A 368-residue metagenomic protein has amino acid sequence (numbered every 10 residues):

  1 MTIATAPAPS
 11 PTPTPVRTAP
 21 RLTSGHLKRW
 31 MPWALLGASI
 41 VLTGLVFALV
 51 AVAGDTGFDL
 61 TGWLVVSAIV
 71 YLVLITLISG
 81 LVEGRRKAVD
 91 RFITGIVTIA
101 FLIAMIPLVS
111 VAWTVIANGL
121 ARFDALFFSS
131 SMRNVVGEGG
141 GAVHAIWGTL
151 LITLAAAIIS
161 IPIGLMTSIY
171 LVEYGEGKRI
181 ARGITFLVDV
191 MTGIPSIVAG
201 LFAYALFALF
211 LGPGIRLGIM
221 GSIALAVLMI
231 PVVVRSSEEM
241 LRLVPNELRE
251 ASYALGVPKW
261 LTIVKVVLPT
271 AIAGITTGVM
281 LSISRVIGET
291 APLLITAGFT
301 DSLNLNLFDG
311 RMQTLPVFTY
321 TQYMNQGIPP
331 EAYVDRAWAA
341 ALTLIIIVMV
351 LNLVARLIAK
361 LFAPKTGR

Functional and structural regions predicted by a protein language model:
T12-G25, L49-L60, T76, G80-I99 (+3 more regions): Periplasmic/extracellular loop-to-transmembrane helix junction in inner-membrane transport proteins
H26-L27, D90-G95, I163-A203, I230-E239 (+1 more regions): Cytoplasmic-entry segments and transmembrane alpha-helices of multi-pass inner-membrane transporters
W63-Y71, G140-I169: Transmembrane alpha-helix signature in integral membrane proteins
I159, S236, V257-A297: Transmembrane alpha-helices
E173-Y174, L241-P245, A251-L261, K265-A271: Short helix-to-coil transition segments within interhelical loops that connect adjacent transmembrane helices
D189-L225: Generic hydrophobic transmembrane alpha-helix motif, especially the helices
L241-R242, N246, Y253, M324-R368: C-terminal transmembrane helix and the adjacent membrane-cytosol boundary/short C-terminal tail of inner/organellar
L293-I345: Interhelical loop and adjacent transmembrane-helix boundary motif in polytopic membrane transport permeases
